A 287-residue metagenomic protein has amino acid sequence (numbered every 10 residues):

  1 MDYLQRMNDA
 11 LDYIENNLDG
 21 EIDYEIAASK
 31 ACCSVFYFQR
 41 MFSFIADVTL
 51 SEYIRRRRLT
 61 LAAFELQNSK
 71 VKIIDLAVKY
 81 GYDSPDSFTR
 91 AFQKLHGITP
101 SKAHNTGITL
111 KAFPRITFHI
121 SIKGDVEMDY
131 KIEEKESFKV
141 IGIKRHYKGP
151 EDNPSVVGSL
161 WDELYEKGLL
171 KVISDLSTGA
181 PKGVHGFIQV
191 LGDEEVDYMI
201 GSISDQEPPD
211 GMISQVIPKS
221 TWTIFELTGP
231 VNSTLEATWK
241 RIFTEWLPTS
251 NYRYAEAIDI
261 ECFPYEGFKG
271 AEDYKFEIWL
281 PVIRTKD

Functional and structural regions predicted by a protein language model:
M1-I22, R55-V71: A short, Lys/Arg-enriched amphipathic alpha-helix from helix-turn-helix/homeodomain DNA-binding modules
D9, E21-R57, A77-T99: Basic/polar phosphate-binding segments, predominantly the helix-turn-helix DNA-binding elements of transcriptional
R40, T60, F64-Q67, K72 (+2 more regions): A solvent-exposed interaction/effector surface
